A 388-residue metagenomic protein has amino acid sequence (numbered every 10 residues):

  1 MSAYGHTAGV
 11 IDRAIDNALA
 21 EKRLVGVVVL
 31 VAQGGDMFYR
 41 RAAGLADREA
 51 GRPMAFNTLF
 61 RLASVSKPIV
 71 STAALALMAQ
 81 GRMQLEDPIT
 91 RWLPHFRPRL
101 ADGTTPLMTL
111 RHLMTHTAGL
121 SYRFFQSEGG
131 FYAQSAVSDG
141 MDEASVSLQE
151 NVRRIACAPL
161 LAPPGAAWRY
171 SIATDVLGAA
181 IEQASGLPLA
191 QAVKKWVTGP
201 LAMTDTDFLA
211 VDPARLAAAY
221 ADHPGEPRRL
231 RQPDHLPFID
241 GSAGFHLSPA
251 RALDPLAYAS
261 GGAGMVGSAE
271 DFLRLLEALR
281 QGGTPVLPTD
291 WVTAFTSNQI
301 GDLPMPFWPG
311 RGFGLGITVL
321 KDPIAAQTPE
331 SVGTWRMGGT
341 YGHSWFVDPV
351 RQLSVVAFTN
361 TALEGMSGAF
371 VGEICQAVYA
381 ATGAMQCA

Functional and structural regions predicted by a protein language model:
S2-L62, P98, G372, Q376-A380: Short, conserved catalytic-motif segment at the N-terminal edge
I15, V29, G35, K67-V70 (+10 more regions): Residue-level preference for non-acidic, small/hydrophobic
N17-L30, E49-H112, A162-S171, S260-G261: Short active-site loop at a secondary-structure junction that contains or immediately precedes the catalytic residue(s)
D36-M37, R82, E226, L353: Residue-level signal for well-ordered, solvent-exposed loop/turn and beta-edge residues enriched in charged/polar side
F38, W345-F346, Q352-T361: Short, well-ordered beta-strand elements
A42-G44, Q232, T359: Short clusters of small/polar residues that mark proteolytic maturation junctions
L100-P329: Short, surface-exposed loop or secondary-structure junction motifs that flank catalytic or metal-binding residues
A362-C387: Generic C-terminus detector
